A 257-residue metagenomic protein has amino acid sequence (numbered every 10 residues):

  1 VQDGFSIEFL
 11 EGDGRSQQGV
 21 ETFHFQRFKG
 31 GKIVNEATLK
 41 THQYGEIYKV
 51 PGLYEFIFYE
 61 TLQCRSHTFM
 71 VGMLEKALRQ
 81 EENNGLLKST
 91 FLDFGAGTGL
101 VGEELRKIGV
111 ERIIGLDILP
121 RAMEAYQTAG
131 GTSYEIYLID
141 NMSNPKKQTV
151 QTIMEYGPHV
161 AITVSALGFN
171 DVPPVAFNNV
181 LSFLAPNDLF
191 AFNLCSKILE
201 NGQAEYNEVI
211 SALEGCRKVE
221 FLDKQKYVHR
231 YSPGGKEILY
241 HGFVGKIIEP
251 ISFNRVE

Functional and structural regions predicted by a protein language model:
V1-K40: N-terminal auxiliary segments of SAM/dcSAM-dependent transferases
C64-L87: Conserved alpha-helix/loop element of class I SAM-dependent methyltransferases that forms part of the SAM/SAH-binding
L92, T98-T149: Class I SAM-dependent methyltransferase SAM/SAH-binding core
Q148-A161: A short acidic, Gly/Pro-enriched loop at the edge of an enzyme's catalytic core that lines a small-molecule cofactor
P158-P173: A short SAM/SAH-binding and catalytic strip from SAM-dependent methyltransferases
V175-P186: A short glycine-rich, Lys/Arg-flanked "PGG" loop and its adjoining helix->strand segment in the class I
N187-C195: Conserved beta-strand signature within the Rossmann-like core of class I S-adenosyl-L-methionine
C216-E257: Class I S-adenosyl-L-methionine
